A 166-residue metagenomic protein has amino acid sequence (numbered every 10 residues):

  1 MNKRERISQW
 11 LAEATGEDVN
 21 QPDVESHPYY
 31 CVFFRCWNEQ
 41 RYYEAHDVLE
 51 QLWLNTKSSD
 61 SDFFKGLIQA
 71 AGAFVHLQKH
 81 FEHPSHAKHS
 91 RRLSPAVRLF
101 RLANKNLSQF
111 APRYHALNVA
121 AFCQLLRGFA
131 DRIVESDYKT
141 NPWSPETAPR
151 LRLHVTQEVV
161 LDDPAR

Functional and structural regions predicted by a protein language model:
M1-Y43, V48-T56, N106-R166: N-terminal alpha-helical interaction modules that lie
D23, S61-F63: Residue signature of alpha-solenoid helical repeat architecture, marking inter-repeat boundaries and helix-start
F34, L67, G72-F74, F81: Residue-level recognition of tetratricopeptide repeat
L49-W53, H76-F81: Membrane-helix exit/interface motif
P84-P112: TPR/TPR-like (Sel1-like) alpha-helical repeat modules
